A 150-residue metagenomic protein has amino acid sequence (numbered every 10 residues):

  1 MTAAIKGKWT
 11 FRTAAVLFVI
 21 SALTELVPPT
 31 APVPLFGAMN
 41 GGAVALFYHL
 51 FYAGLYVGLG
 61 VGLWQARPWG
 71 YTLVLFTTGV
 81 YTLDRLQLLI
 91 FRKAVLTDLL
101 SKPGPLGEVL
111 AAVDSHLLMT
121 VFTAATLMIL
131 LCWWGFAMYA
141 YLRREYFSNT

Functional and structural regions predicted by a protein language model:
M1-T150: Topology signature of small-to-medium multi-pass alpha-helical membrane proteins
